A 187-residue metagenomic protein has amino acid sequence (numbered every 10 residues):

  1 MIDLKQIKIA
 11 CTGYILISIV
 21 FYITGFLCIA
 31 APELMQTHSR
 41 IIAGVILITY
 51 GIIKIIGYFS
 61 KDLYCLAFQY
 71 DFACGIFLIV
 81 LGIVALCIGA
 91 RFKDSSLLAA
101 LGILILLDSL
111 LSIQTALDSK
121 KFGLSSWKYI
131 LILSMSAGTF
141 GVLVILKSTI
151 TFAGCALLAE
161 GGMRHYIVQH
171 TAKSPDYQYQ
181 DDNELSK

Functional and structural regions predicted by a protein language model:
M1-I56, K61, D176-K187: N-terminal topogenic module of multi-pass integral membrane proteins
I2-K5, I52-Y64, S112-K120, R164-T171: C-terminal ends of transmembrane helices
L4-I17, D62-A73, S119-Y129: Short, amphipathic, aromatic/basic-enriched membrane-interface segments that mark the entry/exit of transmembrane
V20-Y22, C74-G82, L133-G138: Core segments of transmembrane alpha-helices that mediate helix-helix packing or line hydrophobic substrate/ligand
V45-K54, G102-S112, A156-I167: Alpha-helical transmembrane segments and their membrane-interface exit regions
V80-I132: Membrane-proximal helix-loop-helix units in multi-pass membrane proteins
L81-G89, S136-I150: Hydrophobic alpha-helical transmembrane segments in multi-pass integral membrane proteins
I150-S186: C-terminal transmembrane-bundle signature of multipass membrane proteins, characterized by strong activation on
